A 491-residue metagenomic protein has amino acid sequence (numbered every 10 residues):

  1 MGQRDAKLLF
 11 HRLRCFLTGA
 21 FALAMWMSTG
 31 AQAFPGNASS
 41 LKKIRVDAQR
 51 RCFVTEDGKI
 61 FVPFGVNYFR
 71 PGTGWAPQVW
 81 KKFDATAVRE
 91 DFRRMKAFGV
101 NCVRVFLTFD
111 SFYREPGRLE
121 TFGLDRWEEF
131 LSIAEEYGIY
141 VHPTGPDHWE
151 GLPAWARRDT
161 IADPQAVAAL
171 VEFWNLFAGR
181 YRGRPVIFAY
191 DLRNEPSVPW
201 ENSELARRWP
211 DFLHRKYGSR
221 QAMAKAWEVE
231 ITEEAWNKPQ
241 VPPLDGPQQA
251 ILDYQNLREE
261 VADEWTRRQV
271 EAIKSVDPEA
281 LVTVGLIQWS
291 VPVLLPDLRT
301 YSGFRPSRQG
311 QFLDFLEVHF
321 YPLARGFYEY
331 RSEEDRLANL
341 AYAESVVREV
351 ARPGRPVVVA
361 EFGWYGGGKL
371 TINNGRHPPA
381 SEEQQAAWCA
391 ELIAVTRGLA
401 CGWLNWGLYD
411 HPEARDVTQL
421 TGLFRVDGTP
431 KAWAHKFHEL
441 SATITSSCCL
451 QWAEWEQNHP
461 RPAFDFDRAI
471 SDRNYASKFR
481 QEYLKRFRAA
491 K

Functional and structural regions predicted by a protein language model:
G2-L17: Bacterial N-terminal signal peptides that target proteins for export
T18-S28: Bacterial N-terminal signal peptides
A33-N67, I470-K491: Mature N-terminal, pre-catalytic/accessory segment of carbohydrate-active enzymes
L41-L313, K369-I372, A380, T396-N405 (+2 more regions): Active-site mouth of glycoside hydrolases
D245-D253, Q288-W289, H319-E334, V346-A386 (+1 more regions): Active-site clefts of carbohydrate-active enzymes
T266, N339-E344, E383-A390: Well-ordered, non-membrane alpha-helical segments in soluble/globular domains
K369-K491: Aromatic-rich peripheral "rim/lid" segments of glycoside hydrolase catalytic domains that contact and position glycan
